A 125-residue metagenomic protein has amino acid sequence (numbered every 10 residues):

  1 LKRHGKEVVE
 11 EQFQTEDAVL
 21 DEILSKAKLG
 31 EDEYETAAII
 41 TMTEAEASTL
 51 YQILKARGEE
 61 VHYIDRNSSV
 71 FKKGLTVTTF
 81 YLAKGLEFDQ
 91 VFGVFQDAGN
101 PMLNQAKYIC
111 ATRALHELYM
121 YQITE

Functional and structural regions predicted by a protein language model:
L1-F13: Interdomain hinge/linker at the junction between the two RecA-like core domains of SF2 helicases
K2, D17, K28-E125: Core RecA-like ATPase module of SF1/SF2 helicases and allied nucleic-acid translocases
V8-V9, E22-I23, T49: Non-catalytic alpha-helical scaffold/packing segments enriched in small hydrophobic residues
E16-L24: Structural motif
